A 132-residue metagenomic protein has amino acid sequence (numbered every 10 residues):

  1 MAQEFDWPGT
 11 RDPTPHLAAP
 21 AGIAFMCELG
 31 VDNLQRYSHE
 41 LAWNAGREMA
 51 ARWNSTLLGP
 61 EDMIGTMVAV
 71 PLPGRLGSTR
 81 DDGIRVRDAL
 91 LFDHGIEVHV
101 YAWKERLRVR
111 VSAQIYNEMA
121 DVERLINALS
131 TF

Functional and structural regions predicted by a protein language model:
M1-F132: Pyridoxal 5′-phosphate
